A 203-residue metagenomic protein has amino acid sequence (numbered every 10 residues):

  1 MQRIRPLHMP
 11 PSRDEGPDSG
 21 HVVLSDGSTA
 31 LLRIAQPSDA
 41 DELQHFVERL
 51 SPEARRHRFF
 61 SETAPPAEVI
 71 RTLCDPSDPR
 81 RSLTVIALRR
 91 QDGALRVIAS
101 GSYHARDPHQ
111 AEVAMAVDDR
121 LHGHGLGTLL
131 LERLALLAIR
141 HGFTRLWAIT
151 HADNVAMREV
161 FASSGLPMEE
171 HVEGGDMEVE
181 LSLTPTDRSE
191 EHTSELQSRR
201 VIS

Functional and structural regions predicted by a protein language model:
L31-E42: A short beta-loop-alpha structural element at the N-terminal edge of CoA-dependent acyl/N-acetyltransferase catalytic
H45-S61: Helix-loop element at the rim of GNAT/NAT acetyltransferase active sites that forms part of the acceptor-substrate
F60-Q110, D118: Acetyl-CoA-dependent GNAT
H109, L137-T150: Conserved GNAT acetyl-CoA-binding A-motif
V117, G123-R140, E159-S163: Conserved acetyl-CoA-binding loop-helix of GNAT-fold acetyltransferases
A148-R158: Conserved beta-strand-loop-alpha-helix junction that forms the acyl-donor binding cleft
I149, A162-S182: Conserved catalytic-core motifs of GNAT/GCN5-like acyltransferases
E190-S203: Single conserved hydrophobic/aromatic residue that forms the stacking wall/gate of nucleotide- or nucleobase-binding
